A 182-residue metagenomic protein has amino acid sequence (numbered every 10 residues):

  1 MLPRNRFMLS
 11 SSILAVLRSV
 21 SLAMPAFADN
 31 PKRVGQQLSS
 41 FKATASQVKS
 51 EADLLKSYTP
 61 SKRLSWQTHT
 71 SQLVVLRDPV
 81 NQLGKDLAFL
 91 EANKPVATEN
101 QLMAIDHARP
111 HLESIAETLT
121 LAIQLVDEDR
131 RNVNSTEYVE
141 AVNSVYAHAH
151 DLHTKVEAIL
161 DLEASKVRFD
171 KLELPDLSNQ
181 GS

Functional and structural regions predicted by a protein language model:
L2-I13: Bacterial N-terminal signal peptides that target proteins for export
R4-R6, R18, R33, R63 (+4 more regions): Arginine residue identity/basic-tract feature
S11-S21: Bacterial N-terminal signal peptides
A23-A28: Boundary at the C-terminal end of the N-terminal hydrophobic targeting segment
N30-W66, L125-S182: C-terminal amphipathic alpha-helix
T44-H111, K155, E163: Alpha-helical segments in soluble extracytoplasmic regions
A88-H148: Surface-exposed, polar helix/loop patches in the mature regions of secreted/periplasmic/lumenal proteins that form
